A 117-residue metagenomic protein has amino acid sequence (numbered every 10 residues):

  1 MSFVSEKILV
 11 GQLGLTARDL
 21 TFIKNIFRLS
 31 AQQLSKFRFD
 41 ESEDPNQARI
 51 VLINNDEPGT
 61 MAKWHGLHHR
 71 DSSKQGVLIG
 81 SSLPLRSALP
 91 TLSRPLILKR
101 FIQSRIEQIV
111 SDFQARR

Functional and structural regions predicted by a protein language model:
M1, F39, G80-S81: Short amphipathic alpha-helical segments, especially helix-boundary/capping motifs
M1-L9: Acidic, contiguous N-terminal accessory segments
K7, G14-H68: A short, well-structured beta->alpha microelement
E57, K74-R117: Output/docking surface of receiver
